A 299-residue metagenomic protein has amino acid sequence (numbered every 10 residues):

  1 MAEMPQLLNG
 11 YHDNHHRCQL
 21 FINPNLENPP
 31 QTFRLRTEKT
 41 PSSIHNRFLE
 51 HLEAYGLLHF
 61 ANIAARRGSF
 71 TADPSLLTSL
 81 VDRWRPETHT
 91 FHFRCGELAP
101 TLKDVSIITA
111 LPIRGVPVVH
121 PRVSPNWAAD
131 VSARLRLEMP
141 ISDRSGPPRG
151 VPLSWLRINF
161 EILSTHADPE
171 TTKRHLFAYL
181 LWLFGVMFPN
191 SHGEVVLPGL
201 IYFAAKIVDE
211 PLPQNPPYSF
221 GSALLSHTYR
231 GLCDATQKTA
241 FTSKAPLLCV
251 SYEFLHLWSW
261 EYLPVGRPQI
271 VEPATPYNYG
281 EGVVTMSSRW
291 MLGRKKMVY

Functional and structural regions predicted by a protein language model:
M1-S226: N-terminal leader regions that mediate targeting or early regulatory function
R144, P148-R157, I162, F254-Y299: Extended, charge-rich alpha-helical regions
E194-Y252, L257, P268-N278: Hydrophobic, mid-to-C-terminal alpha-helical segments
